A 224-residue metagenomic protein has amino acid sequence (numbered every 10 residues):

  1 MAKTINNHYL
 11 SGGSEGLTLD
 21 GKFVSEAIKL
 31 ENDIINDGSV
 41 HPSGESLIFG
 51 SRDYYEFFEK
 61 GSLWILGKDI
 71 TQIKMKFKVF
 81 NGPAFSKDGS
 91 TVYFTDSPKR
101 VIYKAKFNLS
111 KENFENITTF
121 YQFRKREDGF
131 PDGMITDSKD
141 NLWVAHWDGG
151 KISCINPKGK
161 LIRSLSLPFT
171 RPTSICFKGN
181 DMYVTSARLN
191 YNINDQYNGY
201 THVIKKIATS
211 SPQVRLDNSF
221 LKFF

Functional and structural regions predicted by a protein language model:
M1-G12, L30-S46, D53-Y54, K74-T91 (+4 more regions): Beta-rich, blade/repeat-based domains predominating in secreted/periplasmic proteins but also intracellular
N7, D20, I65-G67, S153-R163 (+2 more regions): Flexible "stalk/tail and boundary" regions
S14, R52-D53, S97, F107 (+2 more regions): Short loop/turn segments immediately following the C-termini of beta-strands
E15-G16, G61-W64, V101-Y103, K151-S153 (+1 more regions): A short loop-to-beta-strand structural motif that recurs across blades of beta-propeller domains
K22-K29, D69-M75, I117-R124, K160-L165: A short beta-strand motif characteristic of beta-propeller blades
I34-N36, E59, V79-N81, P98 (+5 more regions): Beta-rich catalytic cores
A105-E112, K206-S211: Short loop/turn segments immediately following beta-strands, especially the blade-tip and inter-blade linker loops
C176-F224: Blade-level signature of beta-propeller repeat domains, shared across WD40, Kelch, NHL, RCC1 and BNR/Asp-box propellers
